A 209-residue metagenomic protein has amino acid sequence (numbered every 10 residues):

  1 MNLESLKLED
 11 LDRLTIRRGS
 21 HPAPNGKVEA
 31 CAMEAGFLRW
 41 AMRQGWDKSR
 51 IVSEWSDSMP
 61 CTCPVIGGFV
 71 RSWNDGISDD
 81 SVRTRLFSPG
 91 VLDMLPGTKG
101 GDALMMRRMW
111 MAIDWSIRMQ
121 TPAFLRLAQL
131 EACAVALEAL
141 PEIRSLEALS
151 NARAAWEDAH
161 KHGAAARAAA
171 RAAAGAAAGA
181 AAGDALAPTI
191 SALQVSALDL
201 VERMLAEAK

Functional and structural regions predicted by a protein language model:
M1-G175, G179-K209: Short, glycine-biased loop/turn motifs at secondary-structure junctions and in low-complexity Ser/Thr/Pro-rich termini
